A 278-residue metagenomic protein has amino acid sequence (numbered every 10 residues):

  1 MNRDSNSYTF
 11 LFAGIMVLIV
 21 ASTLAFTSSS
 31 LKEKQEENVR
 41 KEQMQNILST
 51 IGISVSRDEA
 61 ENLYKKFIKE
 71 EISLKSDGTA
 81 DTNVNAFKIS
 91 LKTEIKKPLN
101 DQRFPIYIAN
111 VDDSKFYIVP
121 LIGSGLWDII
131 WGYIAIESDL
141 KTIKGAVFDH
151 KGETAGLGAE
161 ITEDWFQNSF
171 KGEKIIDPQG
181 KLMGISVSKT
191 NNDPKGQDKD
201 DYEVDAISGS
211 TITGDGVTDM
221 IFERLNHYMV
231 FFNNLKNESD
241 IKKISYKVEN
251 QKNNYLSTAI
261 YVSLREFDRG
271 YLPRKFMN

Functional and structural regions predicted by a protein language model:
N2-V262, F267, F276-N278: Flexible, solvent-exposed loop/hinge segments and secondary-structure transition points
P273: Basic/Trp-rich segment in TM-proximal cytosolic loops or flexible interdomain/linker regions
